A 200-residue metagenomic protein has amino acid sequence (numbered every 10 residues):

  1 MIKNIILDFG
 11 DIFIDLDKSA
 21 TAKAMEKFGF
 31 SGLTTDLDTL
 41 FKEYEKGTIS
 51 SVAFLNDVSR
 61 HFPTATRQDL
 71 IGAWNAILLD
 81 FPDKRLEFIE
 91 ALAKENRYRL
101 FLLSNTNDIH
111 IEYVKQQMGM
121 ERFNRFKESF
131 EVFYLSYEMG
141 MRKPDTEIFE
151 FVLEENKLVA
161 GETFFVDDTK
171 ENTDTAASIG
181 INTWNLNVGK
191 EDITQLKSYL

Functional and structural regions predicted by a protein language model:
M1-D38, K46, R60-T64, S178-I179 (+1 more regions): Active-site neighborhood of HAD-like aspartate-dependent phosphohydrolases
M1-K3, V114-L200: Asp-based, Mg2+/Mn2+-dependent phosphohydrolase catalytic module
D8-D11, G47, L92, L102 (+2 more regions): Generic structural signal for small/hydrophobic residues in well-ordered secondary structure, especially within
F13-L16, L100, I109-Y113, R142-K143 (+1 more regions): Short catalytic/ligand-binding loop motif for oxyanion handling, primarily in non-cytosolic enzymes, centered on
S19-A20, D80, I109, E171 (+1 more regions): Short alpha-helical
A20-K23, T39, A53, D57 (+6 more regions): Alpha-helical elements of Rossmann-like donor-binding domains used by nucleotide-donor carbohydrate transfer enzymes
E43-G72: A metal-dependent, Asp-based hydrolase signature
V52, G72-S104, T146, G189: Short, acidic loop-to-helix structural element flanking the phosphoryl-transfer center in phosphate-processing enzymes
